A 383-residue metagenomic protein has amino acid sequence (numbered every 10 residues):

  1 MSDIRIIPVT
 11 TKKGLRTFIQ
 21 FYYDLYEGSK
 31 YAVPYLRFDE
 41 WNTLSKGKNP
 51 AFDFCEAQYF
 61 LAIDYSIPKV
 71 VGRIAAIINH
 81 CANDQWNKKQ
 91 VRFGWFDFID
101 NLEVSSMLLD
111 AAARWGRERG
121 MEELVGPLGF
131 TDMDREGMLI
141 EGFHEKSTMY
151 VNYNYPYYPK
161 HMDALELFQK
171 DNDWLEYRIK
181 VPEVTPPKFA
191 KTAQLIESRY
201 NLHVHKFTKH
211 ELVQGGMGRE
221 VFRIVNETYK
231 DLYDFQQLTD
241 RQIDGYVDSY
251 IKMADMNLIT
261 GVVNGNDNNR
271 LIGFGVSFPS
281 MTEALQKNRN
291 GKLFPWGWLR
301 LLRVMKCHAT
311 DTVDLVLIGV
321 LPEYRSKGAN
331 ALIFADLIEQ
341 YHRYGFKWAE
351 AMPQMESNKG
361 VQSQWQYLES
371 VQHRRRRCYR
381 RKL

Functional and structural regions predicted by a protein language model:
M1-A32: Generic start-of-chain signal for non-secretory N-termini
S2-I4, N152-L232: Acyltransferase donor/substrate-recognition loop-hinge adjacent to the catalytic core
Y22-Y65, I74-D84, K206-F207, L212-I318: A conserved beta-strand-loop-helix scaffold within acyl/acetyltransferase catalytic domains
A57, N172-E176, R374-C378: Short hydrophobic/aromatic beta-strand or adjacent loop that forms the aromatic wall/cage of a ligand/substrate-binding
N83-L167, G291-Y367: Acyl-donor binding region in acyl/amide transferases
V125, R178, G261, V276 (+1 more regions): Short beta-strand segments
S357-N358, W365-R375, R380-K382: C-terminal, active-site-flanking charged/polar segments
